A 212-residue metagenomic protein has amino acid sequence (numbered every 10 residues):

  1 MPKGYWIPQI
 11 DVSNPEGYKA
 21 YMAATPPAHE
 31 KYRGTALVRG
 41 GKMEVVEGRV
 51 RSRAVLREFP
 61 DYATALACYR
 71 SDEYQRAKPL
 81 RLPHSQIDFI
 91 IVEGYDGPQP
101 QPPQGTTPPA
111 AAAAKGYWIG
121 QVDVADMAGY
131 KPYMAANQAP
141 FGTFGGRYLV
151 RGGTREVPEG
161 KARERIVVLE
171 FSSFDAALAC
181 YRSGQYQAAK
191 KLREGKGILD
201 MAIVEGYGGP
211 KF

Functional and structural regions predicted by a protein language model:
M1-A54, P60-D72, P83, E93-R182 (+1 more regions): Short S/T/G/P-rich N-terminal loop/turn motif that feeds into the first structured element of a domain
A77-L82, K190-R193: C-terminal structural segments of small proteins and small subunits
